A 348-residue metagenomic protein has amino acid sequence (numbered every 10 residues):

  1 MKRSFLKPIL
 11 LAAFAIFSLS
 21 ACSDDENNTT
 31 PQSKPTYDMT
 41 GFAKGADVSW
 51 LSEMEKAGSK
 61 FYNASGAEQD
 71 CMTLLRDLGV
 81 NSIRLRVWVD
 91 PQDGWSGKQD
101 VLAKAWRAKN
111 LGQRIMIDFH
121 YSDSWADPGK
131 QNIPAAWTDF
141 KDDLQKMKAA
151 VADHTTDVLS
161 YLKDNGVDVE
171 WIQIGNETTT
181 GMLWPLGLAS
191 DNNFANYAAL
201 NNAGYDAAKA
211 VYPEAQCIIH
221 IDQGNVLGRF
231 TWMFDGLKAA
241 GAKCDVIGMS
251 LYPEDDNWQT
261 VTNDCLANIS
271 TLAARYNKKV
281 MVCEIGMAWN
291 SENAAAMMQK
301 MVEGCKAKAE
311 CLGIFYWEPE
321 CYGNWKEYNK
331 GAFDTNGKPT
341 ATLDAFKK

Functional and structural regions predicted by a protein language model:
M1-P8, A15-Y37: Bacterial Sec-dependent N-terminal signal peptides
K34-C71: Boundary/entry segment of secreted carbohydrate-active catalytic domains
K44-A46, I83-L85, I115-F119, E170-I174 (+4 more regions): Hydrophobic faces of well-ordered beta-strands that scaffold small-molecule active sites in alpha/beta enzyme cores
S49-L51, W88-D90, H120-S124, I174-T179 (+4 more regions): Active-site beta-loop-alpha junctions enriched in small/polar residues
K56-K60, T271-N277, W289-G304, K308-K348: Aromatic-rich peripheral "rim/lid" segments of glycoside hydrolase catalytic domains that contact and position glycan
A67-K130, P134-A136, S190-I218, A267-I269 (+1 more regions): Aromatic-lined substrate-binding rim segments of carbohydrate-active enzymes
G79, G241-I247, Y276-K278: Glycine-enriched alpha-helix->loop->beta-strand junction motifs that scaffold or abut catalytic
G97-Q99, D127-L237, A242-C244, D255-A267 (+2 more regions): Active-site cleft segment of glycoside hydrolase catalytic domains centered on the general acid/base Glu
